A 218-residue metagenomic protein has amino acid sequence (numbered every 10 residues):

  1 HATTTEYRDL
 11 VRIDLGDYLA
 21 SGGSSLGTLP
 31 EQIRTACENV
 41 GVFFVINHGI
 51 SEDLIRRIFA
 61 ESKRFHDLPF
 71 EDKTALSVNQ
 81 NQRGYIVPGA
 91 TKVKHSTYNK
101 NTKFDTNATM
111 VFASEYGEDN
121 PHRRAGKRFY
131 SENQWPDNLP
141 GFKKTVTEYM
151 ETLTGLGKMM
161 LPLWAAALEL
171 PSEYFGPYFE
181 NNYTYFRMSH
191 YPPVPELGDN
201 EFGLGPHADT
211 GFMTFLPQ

Functional and structural regions predicted by a protein language model:
H1-Q218: Peripheral, non-catalytic segments flanking oxidoreductase cores
